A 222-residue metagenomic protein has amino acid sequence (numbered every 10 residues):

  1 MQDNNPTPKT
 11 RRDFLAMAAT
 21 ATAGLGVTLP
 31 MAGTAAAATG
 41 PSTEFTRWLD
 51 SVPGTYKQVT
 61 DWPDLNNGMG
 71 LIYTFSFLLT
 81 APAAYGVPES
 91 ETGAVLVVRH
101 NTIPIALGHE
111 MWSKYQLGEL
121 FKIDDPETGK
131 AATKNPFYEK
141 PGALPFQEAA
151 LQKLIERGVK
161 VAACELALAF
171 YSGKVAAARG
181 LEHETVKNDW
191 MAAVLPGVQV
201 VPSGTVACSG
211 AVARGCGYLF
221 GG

Functional and structural regions predicted by a protein language model:
M1-K9: N-terminal secretory signal peptides
L29-Y56: C-terminal segment of N-terminal export signals and the immediately downstream linker at the start of the mature
L49-L65, K130-A132: Acidic/histidine-rich, surface-exposed loop or edge segments in extracytoplasmic proteins
L65-N67, H100-I105, V161, L166-Y171 (+1 more regions): Solvent-exposed loop/turn segments at secondary-structure junctions within structured extracellular/periplasmic domains
M69-V87: Histidine-anchored nucleotide/phosphate-binding helix
V87-M111: Acidic helix-start/capping segments at beta-turn-to-alpha-helix junctions
G108-H109, G118-E148, K153, A167-L181: All-alpha RGS (Regulator of G-protein Signaling) helical domain and cognate RGS-like helical scaffolds
A176-G222: Glycine-rich, aromatic-bearing surface loops/beta-hairpins
